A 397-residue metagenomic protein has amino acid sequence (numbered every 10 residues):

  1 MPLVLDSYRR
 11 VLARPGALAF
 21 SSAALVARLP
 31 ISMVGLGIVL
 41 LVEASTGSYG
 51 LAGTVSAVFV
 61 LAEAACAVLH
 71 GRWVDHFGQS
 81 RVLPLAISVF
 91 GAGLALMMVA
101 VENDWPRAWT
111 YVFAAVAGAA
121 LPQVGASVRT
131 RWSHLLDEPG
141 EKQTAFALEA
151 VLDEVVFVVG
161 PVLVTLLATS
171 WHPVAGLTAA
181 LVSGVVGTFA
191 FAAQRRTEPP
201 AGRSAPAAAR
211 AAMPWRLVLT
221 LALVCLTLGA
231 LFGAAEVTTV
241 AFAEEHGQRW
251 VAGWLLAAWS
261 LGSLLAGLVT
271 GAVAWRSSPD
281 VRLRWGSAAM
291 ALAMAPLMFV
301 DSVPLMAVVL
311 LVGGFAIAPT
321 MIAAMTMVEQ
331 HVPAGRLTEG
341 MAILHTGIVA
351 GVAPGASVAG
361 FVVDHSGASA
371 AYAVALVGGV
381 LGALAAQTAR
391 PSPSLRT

Functional and structural regions predicted by a protein language model:
L3-A64, A212-A257: Helix-loop boundary and gating motifs at the non-cytosolic
C66-Q79, A168, A266-P279, V363: Helix-to-loop junctions at the C-terminal end of transmembrane segments in multipass secondary transporters
S88-D104, A289-D301: C-terminal ends and interior cores of transmembrane alpha-helices in multi-pass membrane transporters/permeases
P106, T169-V182, F361-G379: A membrane-interface helix-boundary motif in multi-pass transporters
F113-V155: Cytoplasmic helix-loop-helix junction between adjacent transmembrane helices in 12-TM secondary transporters
P122-L136, T239, P319-V332: Intracellular juxtamembrane helix-capping segments at the cytosolic ends of symmetry-related transmembrane helices
V281-I322: C-terminal transmembrane helical hairpin of 12-TM major facilitator-type secondary transporters
R336-S366: A late C-terminal transmembrane helix in Major Facilitator Superfamily
